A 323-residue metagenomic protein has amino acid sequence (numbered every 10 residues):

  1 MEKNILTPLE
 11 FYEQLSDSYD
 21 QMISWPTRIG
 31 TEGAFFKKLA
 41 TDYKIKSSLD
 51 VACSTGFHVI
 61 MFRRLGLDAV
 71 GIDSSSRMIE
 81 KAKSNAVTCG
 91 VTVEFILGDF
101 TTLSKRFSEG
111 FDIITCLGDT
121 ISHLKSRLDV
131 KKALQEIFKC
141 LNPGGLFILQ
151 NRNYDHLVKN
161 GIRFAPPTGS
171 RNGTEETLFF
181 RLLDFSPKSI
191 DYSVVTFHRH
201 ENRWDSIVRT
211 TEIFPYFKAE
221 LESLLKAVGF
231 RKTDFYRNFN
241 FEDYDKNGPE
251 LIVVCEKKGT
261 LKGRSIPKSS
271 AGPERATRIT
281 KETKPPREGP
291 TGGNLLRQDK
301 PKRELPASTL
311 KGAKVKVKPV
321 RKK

Functional and structural regions predicted by a protein language model:
M1-Y43: Conserved class I S-adenosyl-L-methionine
I45-S54: Conserved class I S-adenosyl-L-methionine
F57-L103: Class I SAM-dependent methyltransferase SAM/SAH-binding core
K105-I113: A short acidic, Gly/Pro-enriched loop at the edge of an enzyme's catalytic core that lines a small-molecule cofactor
D112-L128: A short SAM/SAH-binding and catalytic strip from SAM-dependent methyltransferases
K131-P143: A short glycine-rich, Lys/Arg-flanked "PGG" loop and its adjoining helix->strand segment in the class I
I148-E222: SAM-dependent methyltransferase
E212-F214, K218-S269, K281, K318 (+1 more regions): C-terminal lobe and adjacent flexible extensions of AdoMet/dcAdoMet transferase-like proteins
